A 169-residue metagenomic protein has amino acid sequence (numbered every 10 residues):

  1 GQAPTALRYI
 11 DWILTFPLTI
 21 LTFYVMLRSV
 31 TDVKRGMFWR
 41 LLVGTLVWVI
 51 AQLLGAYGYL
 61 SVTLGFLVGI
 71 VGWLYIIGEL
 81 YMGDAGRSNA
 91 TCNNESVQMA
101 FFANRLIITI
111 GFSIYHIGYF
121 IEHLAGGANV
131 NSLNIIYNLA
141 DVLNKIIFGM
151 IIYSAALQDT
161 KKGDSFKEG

Functional and structural regions predicted by a protein language model:
G1-I13, N134-L139: Short aromatic-rich membrane-water interface segments that cap or initiate transmembrane helices in multi-pass membrane
Y9-G44, V49, L53-A56: Internal transmembrane alpha-helix with an interfacial aromatic "cap," most often the third helix
L14-Y24, G72-Y75, N144-S154: Hydrophobic cores of alpha-helical transmembrane segments in multi-pass inner/ER membrane proteins, independent
L21-V25, A51, G72-S96, I117-E122: Alpha-helical transmembrane segments in multipass membrane proteins, preferentially the mid-helix core
R35-R40, T63, D84-I110: Membrane-helix boundary/juxtamembrane motif in polytopic membrane proteins
L53-Y59, I121-G126: Juxtamembrane "helix-exit" motif on the non-cytosolic side of transmembrane helices
T63-L74: Alpha-helical transmembrane segments
E79-G83, A103-G169: C-terminal transmembrane-bundle signature of multipass membrane proteins, characterized by strong activation on
